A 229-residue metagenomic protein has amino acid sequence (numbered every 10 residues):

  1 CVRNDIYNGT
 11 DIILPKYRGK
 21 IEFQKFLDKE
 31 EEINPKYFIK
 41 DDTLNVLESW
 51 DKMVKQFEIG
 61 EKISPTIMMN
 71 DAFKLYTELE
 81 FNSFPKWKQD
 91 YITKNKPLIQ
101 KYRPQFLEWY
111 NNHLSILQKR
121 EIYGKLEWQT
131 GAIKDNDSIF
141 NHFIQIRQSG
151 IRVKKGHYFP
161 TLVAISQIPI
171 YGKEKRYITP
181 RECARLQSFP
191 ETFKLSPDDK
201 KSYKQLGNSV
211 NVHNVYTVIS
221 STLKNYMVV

Functional and structural regions predicted by a protein language model:
C1-V54: Flexible, glycine-/basic-rich loop-and-beta segments that form/coincide with the SAM-dependent methyltransferase
P35-V229: C-terminal target-recognition/interaction regions appended to catalytic cores
